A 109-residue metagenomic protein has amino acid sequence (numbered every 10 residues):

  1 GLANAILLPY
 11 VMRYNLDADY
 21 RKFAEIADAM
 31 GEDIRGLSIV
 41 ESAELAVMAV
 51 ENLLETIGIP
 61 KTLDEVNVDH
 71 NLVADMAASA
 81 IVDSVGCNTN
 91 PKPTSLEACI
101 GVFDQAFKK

Functional and structural regions predicted by a protein language model:
L2-L72: Gly/Pro-rich interdomain helix-loop hinge
H70-K109: Short, amphipathic C-terminal "tail helix"
